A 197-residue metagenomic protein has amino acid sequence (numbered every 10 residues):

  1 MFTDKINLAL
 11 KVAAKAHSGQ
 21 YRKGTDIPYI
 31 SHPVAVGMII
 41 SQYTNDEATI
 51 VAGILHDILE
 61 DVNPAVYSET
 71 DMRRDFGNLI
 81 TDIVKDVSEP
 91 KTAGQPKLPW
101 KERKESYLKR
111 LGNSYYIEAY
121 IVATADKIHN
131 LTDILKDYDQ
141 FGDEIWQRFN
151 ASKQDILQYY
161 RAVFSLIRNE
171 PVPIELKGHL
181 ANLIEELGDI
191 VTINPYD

Functional and structural regions predicted by a protein language model:
M1-D197: Active-site helical microenvironments for divalent-metal-assisted chemistry
